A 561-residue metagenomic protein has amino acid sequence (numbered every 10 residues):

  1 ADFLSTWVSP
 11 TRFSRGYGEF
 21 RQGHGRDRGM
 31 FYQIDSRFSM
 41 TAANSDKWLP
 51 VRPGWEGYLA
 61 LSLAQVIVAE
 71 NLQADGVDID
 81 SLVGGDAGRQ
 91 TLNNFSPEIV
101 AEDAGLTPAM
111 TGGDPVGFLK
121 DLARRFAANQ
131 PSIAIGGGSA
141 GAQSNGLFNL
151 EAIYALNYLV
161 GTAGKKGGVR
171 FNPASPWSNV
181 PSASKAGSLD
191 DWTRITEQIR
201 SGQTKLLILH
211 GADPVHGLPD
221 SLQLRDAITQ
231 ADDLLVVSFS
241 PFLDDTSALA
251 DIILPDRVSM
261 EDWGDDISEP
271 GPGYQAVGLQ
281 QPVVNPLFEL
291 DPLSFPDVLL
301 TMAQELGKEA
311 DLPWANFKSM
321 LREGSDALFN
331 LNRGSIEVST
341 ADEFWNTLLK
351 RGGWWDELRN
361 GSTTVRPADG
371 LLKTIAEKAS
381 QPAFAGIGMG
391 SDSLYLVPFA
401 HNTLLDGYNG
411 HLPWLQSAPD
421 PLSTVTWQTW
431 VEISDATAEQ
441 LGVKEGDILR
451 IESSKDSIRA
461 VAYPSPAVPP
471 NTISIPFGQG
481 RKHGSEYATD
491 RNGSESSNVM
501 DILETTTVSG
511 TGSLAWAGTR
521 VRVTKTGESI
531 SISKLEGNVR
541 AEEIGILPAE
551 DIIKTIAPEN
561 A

Functional and structural regions predicted by a protein language model:
A1-N44, W48, R52, K185 (+2 more regions): A cross-kingdom feature strongest in bacterial/archaeal respiratory oxidoreductases
V8, R12, G54, Y58 (+8 more regions): Conserved active-site and cofactor/substrate-binding residues in soluble primary-metabolism enzymes
G23-I133, F295, E305: Long, well-ordered, tryptophan-enriched scaffold segments
N93-G113, F171-L189, V283-P286, Q304-D311: Acidic/glycine-enriched edge-of-secondary-structure segments
P97-V100, A134-G141, L206-H210, Q280-N285: Glycine- and acidic
F126-S201, E269-P270, G353, D369 (+1 more regions): A glycine-rich, hydrophobic/aromatic-adjacent loop/helix-cap motif
S139, R170-N179, A315-D326, K455: A glycine-rich phosphate-binding loop feature that marks nucleotide/adenosyl-phosphate handling sites
S294-A315, M320: Non-catalytic, well-ordered alpha-helical segments in soluble enzyme domains
